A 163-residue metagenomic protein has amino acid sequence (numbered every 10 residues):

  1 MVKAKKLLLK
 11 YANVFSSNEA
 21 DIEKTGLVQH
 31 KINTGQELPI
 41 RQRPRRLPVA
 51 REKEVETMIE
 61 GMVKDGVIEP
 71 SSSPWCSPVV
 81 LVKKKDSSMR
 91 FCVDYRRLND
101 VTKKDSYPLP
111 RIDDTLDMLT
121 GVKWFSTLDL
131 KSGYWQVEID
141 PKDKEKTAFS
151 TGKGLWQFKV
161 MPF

Functional and structural regions predicted by a protein language model:
M1-Y107, G154: Reverse-transcribing Pol proteins
L9, V63, L116-T120, S150: Alpha-helix boundary recognition
F15-I22, I68, R111-D114, W135-E138 (+1 more regions): Intrinsically disordered, low-complexity boundary segments flanking structured domains
D86-N99, R111, T115-Q136: Conserved catalytic palm subdomain of right-hand nucleotidyl-transferase polymerases, strongest for RNA-directed enzymes
V122-F163: Conserved polymerase palm-domain catalytic core
